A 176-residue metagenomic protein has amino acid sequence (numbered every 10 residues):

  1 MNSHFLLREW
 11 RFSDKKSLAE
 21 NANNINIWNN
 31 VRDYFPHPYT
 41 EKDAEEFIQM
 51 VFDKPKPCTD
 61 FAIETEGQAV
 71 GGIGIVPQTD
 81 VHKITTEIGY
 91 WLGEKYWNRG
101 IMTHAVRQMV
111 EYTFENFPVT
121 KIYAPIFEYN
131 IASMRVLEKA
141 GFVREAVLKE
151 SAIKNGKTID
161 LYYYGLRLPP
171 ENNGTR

Functional and structural regions predicted by a protein language model:
M1-I25, D60-R176: Acyl-donor (CoA/ACP) binding surface of acyl/acetyltransferases
N24-W28, K54: Phosphate/oxyanion-binding loops and surfaces in catalytic or ligand/nucleic-acid-binding neighborhoods
W28-Q49: Conserved GNAT-fold acetyl-CoA-binding loop/helix
Q49-A62: A short helix-loop-beta-strand connector motif used in the catalytic cores of GNAT acetyltransferases and, in some
